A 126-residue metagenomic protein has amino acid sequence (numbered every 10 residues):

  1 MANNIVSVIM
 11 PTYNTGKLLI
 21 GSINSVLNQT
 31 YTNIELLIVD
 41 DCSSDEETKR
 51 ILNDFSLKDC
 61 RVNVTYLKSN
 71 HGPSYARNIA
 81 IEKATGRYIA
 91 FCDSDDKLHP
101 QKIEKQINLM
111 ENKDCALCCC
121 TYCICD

Functional and structural regions predicted by a protein language model:
M1-D126: Nucleotide-sugar donor-binding/catalytic module of glycosyltransferases that assemble extracellular/cell-envelope
